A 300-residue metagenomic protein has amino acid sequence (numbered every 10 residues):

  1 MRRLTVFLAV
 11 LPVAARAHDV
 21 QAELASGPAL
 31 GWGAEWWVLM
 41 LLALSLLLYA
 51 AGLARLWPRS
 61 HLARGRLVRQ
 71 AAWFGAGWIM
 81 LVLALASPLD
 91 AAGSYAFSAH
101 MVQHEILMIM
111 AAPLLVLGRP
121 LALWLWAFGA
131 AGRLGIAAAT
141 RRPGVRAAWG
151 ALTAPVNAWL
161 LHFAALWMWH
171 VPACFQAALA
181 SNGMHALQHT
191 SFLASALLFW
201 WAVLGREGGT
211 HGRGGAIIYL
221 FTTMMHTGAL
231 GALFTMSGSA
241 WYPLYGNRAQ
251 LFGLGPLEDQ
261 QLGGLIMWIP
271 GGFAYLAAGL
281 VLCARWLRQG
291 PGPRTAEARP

Functional and structural regions predicted by a protein language model:
M1-A9: Sec-dependent signal peptide recognition, specifically the positively charged N-region followed immediately by
R2-R3, R16-P300: Alpha-helical membrane segments of multi-pass proteins
L8-A17: Hydrophobic h-region of N-terminal signal peptides that target proteins for export in Gram-negative bacteria
